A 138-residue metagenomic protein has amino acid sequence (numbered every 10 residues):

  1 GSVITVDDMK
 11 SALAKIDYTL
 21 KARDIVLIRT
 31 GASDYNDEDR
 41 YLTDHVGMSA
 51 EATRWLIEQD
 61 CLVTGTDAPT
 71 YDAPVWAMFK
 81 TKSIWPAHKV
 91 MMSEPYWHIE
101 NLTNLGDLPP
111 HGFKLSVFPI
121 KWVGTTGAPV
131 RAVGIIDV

Functional and structural regions predicted by a protein language model:
G1-V138: Active-/binding-site microenvironments in catalytic and ligand-binding cores
